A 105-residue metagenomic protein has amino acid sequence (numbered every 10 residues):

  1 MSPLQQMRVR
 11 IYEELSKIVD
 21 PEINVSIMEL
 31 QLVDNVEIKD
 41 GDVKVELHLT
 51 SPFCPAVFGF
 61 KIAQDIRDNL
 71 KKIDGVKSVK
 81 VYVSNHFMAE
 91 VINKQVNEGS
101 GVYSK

Functional and structural regions predicted by a protein language model:
M1-K105: Domain-level signature for proteins that mediate thiol-based redox and metal-cofactor handling
